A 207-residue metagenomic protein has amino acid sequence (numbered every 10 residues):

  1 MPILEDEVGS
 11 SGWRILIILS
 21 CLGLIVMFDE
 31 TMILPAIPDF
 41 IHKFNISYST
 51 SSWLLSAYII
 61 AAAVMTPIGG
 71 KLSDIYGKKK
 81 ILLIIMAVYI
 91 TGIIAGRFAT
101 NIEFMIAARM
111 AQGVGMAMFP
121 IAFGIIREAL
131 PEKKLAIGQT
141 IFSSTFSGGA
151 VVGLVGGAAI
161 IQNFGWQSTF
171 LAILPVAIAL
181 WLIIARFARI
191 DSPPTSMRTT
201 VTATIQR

Functional and structural regions predicted by a protein language model:
R14-S56, A62-G69, F104, F119: Extracytoplasmic
V26-M27, L55-Y58, A62, Y89 (+2 more regions): Structural signature of transmembrane alpha-helices in multi-pass secondary transporters
F40-H42, L72-S73, G156-F164: Interfacial helix-cap and linker-helix signal at transmembrane-aqueous boundaries of multi-pass secondary transporters
K43-N45, G77, F98-F104, P131: Helix-breaking motifs and short loop linkers at transmembrane-helix boundaries and internal kinks in secondary membrane
V64-N101: Conserved MFS/SLC helix-loop-helix module at the cytosolic interface between two early adjacent transmembrane helices
E103-A117: Hydrophobic core of transmembrane alpha-helices in multi-pass small-molecule transporters, especially MFS/SLC-type
M118-L130: Intracellular juxtamembrane helix-capping segments at the cytosolic ends of symmetry-related transmembrane helices
A158, Q162-R207: Hydrophobic transmembrane-helix bundles of small-molecule transporters
